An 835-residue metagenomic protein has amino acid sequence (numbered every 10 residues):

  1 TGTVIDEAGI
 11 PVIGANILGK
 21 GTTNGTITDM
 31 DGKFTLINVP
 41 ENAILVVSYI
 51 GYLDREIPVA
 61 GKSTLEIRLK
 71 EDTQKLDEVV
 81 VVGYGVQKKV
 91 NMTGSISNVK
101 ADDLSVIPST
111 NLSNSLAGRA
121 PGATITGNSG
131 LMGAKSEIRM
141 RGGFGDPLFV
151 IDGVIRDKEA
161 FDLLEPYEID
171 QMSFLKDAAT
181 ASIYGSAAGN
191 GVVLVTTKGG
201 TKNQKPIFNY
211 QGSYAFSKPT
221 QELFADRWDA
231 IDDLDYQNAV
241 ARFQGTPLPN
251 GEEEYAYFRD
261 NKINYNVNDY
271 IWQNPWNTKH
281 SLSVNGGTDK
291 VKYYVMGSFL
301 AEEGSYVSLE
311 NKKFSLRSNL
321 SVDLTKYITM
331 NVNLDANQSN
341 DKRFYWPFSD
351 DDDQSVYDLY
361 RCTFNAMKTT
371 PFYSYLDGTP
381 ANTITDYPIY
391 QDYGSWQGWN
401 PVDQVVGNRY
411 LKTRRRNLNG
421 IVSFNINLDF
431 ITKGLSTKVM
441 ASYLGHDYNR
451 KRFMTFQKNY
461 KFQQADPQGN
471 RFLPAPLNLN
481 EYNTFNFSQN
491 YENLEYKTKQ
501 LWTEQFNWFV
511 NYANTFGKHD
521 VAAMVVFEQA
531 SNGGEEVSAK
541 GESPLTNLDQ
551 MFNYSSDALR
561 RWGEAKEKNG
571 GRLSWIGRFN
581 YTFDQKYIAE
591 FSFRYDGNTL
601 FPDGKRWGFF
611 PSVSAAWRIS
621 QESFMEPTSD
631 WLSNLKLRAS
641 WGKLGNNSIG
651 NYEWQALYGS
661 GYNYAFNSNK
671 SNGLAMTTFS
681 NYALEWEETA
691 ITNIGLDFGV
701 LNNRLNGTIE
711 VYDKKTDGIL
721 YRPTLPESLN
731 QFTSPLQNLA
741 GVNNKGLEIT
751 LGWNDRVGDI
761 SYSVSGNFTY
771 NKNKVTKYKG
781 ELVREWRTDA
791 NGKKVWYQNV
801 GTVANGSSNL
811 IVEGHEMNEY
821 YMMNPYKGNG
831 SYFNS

Functional and structural regions predicted by a protein language model:
T1-R317, T329-N331, N337, Y393 (+1 more regions): Short, small/polar-rich motifs associated with maturation and membrane association, primarily at protein termini
V4, G19, I27, L148-I151 (+5 more regions): Hydrophobic beta-strand positions
I13, L36, R55-E56, D157 (+5 more regions): A sequence-level detector of short linear motifs
L104, G145, K313-S315, N319-I328 (+6 more regions): Extracellular/periplasmic, surface-exposed regions of secreted and cell-surface proteins
N209-R259, R756-S835: Conserved small-residue
F243-I263, T278-K279, D351-N400: Acidic, glycine-rich flexible loop segments
